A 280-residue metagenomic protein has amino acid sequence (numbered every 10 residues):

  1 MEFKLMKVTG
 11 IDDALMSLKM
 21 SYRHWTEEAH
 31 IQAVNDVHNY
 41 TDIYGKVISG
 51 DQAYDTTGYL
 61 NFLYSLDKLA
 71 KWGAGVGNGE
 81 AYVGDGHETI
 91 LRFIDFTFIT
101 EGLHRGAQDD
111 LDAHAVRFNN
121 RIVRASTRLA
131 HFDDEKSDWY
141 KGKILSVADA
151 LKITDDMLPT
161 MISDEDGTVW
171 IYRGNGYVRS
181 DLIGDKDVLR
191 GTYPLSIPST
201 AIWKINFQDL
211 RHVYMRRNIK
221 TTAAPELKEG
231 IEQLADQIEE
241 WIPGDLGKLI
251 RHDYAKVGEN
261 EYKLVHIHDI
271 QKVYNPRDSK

Functional and structural regions predicted by a protein language model:
M1-K280: Family-specific signature for flavin-dependent thymidylate synthase
